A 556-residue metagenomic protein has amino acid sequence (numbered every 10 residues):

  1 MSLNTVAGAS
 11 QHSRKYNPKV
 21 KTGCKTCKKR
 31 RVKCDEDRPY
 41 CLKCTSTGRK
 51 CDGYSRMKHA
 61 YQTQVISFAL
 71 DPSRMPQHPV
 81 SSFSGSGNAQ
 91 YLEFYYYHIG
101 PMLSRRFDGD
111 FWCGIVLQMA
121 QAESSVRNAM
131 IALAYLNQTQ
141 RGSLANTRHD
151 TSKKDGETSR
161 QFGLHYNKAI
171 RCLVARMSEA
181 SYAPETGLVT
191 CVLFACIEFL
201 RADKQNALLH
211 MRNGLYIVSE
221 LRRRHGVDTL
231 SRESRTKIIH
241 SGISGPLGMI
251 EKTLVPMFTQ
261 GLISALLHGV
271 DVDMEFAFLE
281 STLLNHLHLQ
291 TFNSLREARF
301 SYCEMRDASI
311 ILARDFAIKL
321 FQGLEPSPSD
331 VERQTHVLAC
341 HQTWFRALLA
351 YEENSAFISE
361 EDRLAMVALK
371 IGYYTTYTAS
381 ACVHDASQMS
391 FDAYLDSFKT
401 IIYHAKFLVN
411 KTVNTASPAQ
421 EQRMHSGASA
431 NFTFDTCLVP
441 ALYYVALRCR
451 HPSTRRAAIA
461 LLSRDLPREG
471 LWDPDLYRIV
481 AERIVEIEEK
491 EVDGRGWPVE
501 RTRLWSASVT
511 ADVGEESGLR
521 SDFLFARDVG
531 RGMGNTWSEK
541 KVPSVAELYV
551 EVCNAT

Functional and structural regions predicted by a protein language model:
M1-K29, S46-I115, A122, G142-S143 (+3 more regions): Intrinsically disordered, low-complexity regulatory regions with latent secondary structure
C24-E36, C41: Short Cys/His-rich zinc-binding micro-motifs
K29, S46, Q140, L200 (+2 more regions): Alpha-helix C-terminal capping/termination sites
Y40-C51, N206, N213: Hydrophobic or amphipathic alpha-helical targeting/insertion segments
M57, R74-E123, R127-I131, R141-H336 (+2 more regions): Intrinsically disordered, low-complexity acidic/Ser/Thr-rich segments used as protein-protein interaction/activation
K154, D273-C449, R455-I459: Cytosolic regulatory protein-protein interaction regions
H165, C172, H210, S397 (+1 more regions): Alpha-helical solenoid repeat scaffolds, predominantly canonical TPR units
C172, E179, I217, A347-Y351 (+2 more regions): Residue position in alpha-helical solenoids
